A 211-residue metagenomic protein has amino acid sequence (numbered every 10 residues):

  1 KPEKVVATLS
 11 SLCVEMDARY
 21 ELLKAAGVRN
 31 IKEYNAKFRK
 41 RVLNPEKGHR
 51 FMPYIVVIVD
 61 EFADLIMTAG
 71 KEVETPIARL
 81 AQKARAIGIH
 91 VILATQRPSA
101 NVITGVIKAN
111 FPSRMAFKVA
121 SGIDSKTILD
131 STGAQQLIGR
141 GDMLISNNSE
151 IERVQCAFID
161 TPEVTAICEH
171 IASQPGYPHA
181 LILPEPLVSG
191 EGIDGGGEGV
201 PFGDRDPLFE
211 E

Functional and structural regions predicted by a protein language model:
K1-A7: A short, structured beta-strand-centered segment in the mid-to-C-terminal lobe of catalytic cores from group-transfer
A7-E211: P-loop NTPase motor-domain active sites and their immediate coupling elements
